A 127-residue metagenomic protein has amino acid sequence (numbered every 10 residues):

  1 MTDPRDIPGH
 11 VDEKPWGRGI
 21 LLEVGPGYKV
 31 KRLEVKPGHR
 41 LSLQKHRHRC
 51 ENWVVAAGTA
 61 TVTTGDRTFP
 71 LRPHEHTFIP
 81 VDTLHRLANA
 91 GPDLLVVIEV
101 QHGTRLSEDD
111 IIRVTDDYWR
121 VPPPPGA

Functional and structural regions predicted by a protein language model:
D3-E13, R86, A90-A127: Double-stranded beta-helix
I7-C50: A short glycine-rich, His/Asp/Glu-containing loop-to-beta-strand
H39, H48-R49, R67, T83-L84 (+1 more regions): A generic "binding-loop/recognition-motif" signal
H48-T61, G65-D66: Glycine- and acidic-residue-biased ligand/ion/polar-headgroup-sensing regions
G65-L84: Short acidic-glycine-tyrosine-enriched beta hairpin
